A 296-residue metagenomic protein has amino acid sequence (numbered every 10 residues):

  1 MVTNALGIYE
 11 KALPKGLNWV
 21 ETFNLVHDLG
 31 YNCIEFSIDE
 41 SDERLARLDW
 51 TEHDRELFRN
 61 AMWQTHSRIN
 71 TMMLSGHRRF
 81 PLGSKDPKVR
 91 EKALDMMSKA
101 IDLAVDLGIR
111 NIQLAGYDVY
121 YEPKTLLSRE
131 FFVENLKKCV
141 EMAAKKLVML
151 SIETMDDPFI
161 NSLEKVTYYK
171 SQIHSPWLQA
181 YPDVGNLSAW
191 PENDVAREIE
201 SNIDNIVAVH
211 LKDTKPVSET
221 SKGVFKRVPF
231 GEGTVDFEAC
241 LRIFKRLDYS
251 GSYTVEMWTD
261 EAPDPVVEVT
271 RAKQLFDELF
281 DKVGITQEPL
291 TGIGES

Functional and structural regions predicted by a protein language model:
M1-L17: Boundary/entry segment of secreted carbohydrate-active catalytic domains
V2-L6, I34, E40, E134-T234 (+1 more regions): Acidic/histidine-rich catalytic cores of soluble enzymes
A12-P14, I38-E40, S75-R78, G116-Y120 (+4 more regions): Active-site-proximal loop/turn and secondary-structure-junction residues that shape catalytic pockets, frequently
V20-E21, H27, A61-T65, F80-A180 (+2 more regions): Active-site acidic/histidine proton-transfer and metal-coordination neighborhood in alpha/beta enzyme cores
V26, I34, M62, A93 (+6 more regions): Conserved, mostly hydrophobic/aromatic
Y31, A104, I109, I206 (+1 more regions): A structural motif
S37-M62, G116-P123: Glycine-rich, proline-tolerant flexible connector loops at the mouths of alpha/beta enzymes
P265-E288: C-terminal helical cap(s) of enzyme catalytic domains, especially alpha/beta-barrels
